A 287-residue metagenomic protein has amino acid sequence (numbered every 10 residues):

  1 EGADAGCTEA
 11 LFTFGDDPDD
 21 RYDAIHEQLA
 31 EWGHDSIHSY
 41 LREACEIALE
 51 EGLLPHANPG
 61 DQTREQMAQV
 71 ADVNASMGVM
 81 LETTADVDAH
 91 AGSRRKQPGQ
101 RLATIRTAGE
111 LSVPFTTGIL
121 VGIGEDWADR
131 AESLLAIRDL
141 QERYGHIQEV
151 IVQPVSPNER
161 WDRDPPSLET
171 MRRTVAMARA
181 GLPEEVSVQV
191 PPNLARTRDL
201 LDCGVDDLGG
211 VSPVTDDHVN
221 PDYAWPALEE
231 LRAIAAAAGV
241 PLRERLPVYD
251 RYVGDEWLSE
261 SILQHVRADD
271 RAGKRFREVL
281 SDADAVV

Functional and structural regions predicted by a protein language model:
E1-E142: Conserved Radical SAM active-site core
E51, A131-V287: Auxiliary Fe-S-binding modules of radical SAM enzymes
